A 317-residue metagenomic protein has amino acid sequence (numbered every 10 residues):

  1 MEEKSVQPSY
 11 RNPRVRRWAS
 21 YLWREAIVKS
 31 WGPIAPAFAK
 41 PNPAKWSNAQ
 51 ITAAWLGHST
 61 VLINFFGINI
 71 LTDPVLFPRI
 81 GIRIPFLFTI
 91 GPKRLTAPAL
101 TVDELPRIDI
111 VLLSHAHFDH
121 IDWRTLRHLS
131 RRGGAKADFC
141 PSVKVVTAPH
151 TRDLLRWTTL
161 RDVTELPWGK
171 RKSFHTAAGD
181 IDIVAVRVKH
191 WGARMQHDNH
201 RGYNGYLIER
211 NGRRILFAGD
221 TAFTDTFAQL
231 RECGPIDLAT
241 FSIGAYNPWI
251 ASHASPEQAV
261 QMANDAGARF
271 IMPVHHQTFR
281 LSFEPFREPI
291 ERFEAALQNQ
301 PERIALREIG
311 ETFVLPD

Functional and structural regions predicted by a protein language model:
M1-R107, R210-F217, D237-F241, N299-Q300: Metallo-beta-lactamase
E2-Y10, V143-V146, H150-D153, F223-I309: Cap/insert and terminal regions of metallo-dependent hydrolase folds
A26-N48, A137-S142, T147-R213, E291-D317: Metallo-beta-lactamase
I63, D73, H115, D122 (+5 more regions): Divalent metal-coordination and catalytic microenvironments
P74-L76, A116, V186-H190, D220-T221 (+2 more regions): Active-site metal-binding loops of divalent metal-dependent hydrolases
A97-G133, P149, L154: Di-metal (Zn2+ and/or Mg2+/Mn2+) metal-binding site signature of metallo-dependent hydrolases with the MBL/beta-CASP
A99-P106, K172-A178, H197, A228-C233 (+1 more regions): Short amphipathic alpha-helix with an adjacent loop that forms part of the alpha/beta core around
E104-P106, R127-P141, E232-P235, M262-G267: Short, conserved loop/helix-junction motifs that constitute active-site signature segments in enzyme catalytic cores
